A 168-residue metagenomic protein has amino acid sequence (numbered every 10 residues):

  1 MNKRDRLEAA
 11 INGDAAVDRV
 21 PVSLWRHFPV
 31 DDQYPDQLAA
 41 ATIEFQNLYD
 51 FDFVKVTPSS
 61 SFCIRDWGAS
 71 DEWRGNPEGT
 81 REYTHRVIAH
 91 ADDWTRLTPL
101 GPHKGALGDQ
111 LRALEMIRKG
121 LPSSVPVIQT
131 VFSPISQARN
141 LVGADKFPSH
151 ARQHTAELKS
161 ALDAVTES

Functional and structural regions predicted by a protein language model:
M1-T80: N-terminal basic, low-complexity leaders that serve as flexible interaction/assembly modules and, when applicable, as
E72-S168: Active-site-proximal, glycine-rich beta->alpha crossover segments in alpha/beta enzymes that shape flexible
